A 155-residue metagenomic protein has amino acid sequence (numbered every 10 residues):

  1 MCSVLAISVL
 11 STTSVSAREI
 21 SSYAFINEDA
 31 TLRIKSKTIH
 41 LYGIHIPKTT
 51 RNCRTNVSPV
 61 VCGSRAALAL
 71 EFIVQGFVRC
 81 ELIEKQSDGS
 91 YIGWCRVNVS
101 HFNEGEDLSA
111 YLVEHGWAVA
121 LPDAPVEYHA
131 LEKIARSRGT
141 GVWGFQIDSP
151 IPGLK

Functional and structural regions predicted by a protein language model:
M1-V9: Bacterial N-terminal signal peptides
S11-K155: Small beta-barrel nucleic-acid-binding modules, primarily SNase/OB-fold domains and secondarily Tudor-like barrels
